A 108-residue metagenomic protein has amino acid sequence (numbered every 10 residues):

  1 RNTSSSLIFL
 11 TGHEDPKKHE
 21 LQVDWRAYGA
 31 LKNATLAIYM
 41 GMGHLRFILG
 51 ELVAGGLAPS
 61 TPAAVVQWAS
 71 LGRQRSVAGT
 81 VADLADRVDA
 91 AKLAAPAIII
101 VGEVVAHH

Functional and structural regions predicted by a protein language model:
R1-K32, R75-A78: Class I SAM-dependent methyltransferase SAM-binding "motif I" and its flanking Rossmann-like core
N2-L7, L31-T35, A58-P62, L93-P96: Short coil/turn connectors at secondary-structure junctions
S4-S6, F47, S70: Intrinsic structural disorder/low-complexity segments
I8-G12, Y39-M40, V66-Q67, I100-G102: Short beta-strand segments
H13-P16, M42-H44, S70: Short acidic/polar capping segments at secondary-structure boundaries
E20-N33, I38, M42-E51: Active-site/ligand-binding-proximal alpha/beta "capping" segment
A54-H108: A C-terminal functional module that forms or caps the active site or interfaces directly with catalytic machinery
